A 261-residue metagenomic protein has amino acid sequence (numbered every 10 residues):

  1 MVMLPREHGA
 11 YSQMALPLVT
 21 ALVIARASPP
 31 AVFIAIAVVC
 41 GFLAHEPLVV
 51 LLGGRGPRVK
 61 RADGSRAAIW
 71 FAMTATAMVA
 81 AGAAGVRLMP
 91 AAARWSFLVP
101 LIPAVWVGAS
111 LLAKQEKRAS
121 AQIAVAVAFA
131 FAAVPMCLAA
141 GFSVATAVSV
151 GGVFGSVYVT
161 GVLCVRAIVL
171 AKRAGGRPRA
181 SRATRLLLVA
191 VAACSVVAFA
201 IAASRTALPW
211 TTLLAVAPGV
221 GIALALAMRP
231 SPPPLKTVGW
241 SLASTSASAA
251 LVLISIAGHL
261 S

Functional and structural regions predicted by a protein language model:
M1-P90, T245: N-terminal topogenic module of multi-pass integral membrane proteins
M1-Y11, V59-A68, V107-V127, A174-L188 (+1 more regions): Interhelical loop and helix-boundary elements at the membrane-water interface of polytopic inner-membrane proteins
V19-A35, G82-S96, F131-G152, A198-T212 (+1 more regions): Helix-coil boundary and interhelical linker segments in multi-pass alpha-helical membrane proteins
R26, E46-A62, S143-V144, R166-R182 (+3 more regions): Juxtamembrane membrane-water interface segments of multi-pass membrane proteins, especially cytoplasmic-side
P29, F33, I69-V105, V189-R229: Transmembrane helix-loop-helix
C40-V50, V105-A109, G155-L170, P218-R229: Transmembrane alpha-helical segments that form the membrane-embedded catalytic/substrate-channel core of multi-pass
V79-A84, A92, S96-M136: Intramembrane alpha-helical segments
Q122-W210: Generic multipass alpha-helical transmembrane bundles of integral membrane proteins
